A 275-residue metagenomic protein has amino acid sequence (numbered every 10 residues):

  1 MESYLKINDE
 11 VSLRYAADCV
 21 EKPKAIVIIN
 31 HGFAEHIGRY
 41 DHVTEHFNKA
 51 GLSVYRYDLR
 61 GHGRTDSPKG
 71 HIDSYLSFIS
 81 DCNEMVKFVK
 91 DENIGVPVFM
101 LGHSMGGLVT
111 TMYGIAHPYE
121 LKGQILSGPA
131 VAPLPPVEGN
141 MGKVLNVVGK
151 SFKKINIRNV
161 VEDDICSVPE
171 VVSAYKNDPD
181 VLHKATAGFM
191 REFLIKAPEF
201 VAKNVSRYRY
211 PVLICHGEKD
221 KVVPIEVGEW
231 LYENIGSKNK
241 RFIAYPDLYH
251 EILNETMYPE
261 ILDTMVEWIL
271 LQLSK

Functional and structural regions predicted by a protein language model:
M1-V20: N-terminal cap/lid segment of alpha/beta-hydrolase-fold proteins
K24, H31-E35: Active-site glycine-rich loops that stabilize anionic/oxyanionic intermediates across multiple enzyme folds
A34-I37, G63-N93: Catalytic nucleophile-loop/oxyanion-hole region of alpha/beta-hydrolase and closely related hydrolase-like folds
R39, T44-P68: Conserved alpha/beta-hydrolase
H103-T186: Alpha/beta-hydrolase-fold enzymes
Y208, I214-H216, D220: Short beta-strand/loop motif that positions the catalytic acidic residue of the alpha/beta-hydrolase fold
P224-E233: Short alpha-helix in the alpha/beta-hydrolase fold that links the catalytic acid
R241-K275: Catalytic active-site module of serine/aspartate enzymes centered on a nucleophile-bearing elbow/loop
